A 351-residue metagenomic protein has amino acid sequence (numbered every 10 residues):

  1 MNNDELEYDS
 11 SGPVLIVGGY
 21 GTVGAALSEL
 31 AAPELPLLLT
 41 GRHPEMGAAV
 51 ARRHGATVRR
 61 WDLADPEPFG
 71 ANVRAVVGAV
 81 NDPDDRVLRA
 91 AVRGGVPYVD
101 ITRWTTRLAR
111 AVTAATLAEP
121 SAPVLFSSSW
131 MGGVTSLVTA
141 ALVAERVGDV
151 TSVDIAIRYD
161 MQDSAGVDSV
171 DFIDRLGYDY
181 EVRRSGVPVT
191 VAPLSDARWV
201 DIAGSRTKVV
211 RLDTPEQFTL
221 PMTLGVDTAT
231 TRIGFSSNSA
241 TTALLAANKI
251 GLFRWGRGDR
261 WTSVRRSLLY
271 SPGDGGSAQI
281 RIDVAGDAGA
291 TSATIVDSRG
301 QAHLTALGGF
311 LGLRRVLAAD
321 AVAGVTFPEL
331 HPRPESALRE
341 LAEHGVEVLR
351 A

Functional and structural regions predicted by a protein language model:
V17, T22, E145-S267, P272: Active-site-lining helix/loop region of Rossmann-like oxidoreductase modules
A31: Aromatic pocket-lining residues of Rossmann-like dinucleotide-binding sites
T40-P44, D62-L63: N-terminal Rossmann-fold cofactor-binding loop
R60-P83: Conserved Rossmann-fold cofactor-binding substructure of NAD(P)-dependent oxidoreductases
R74-V80, A91, Y98-D100: N-terminal Rossmann-like NAD(P) cofactor-binding module of classical short-chain dehydrogenase/reductase
T102-A122: Rossmann-fold NAD(P)-binding glycine/threonine-rich loop
A247-A351: C-terminal active-site/capping subdomain that shapes the small-molecule cofactor and substrate pocket of enzyme
